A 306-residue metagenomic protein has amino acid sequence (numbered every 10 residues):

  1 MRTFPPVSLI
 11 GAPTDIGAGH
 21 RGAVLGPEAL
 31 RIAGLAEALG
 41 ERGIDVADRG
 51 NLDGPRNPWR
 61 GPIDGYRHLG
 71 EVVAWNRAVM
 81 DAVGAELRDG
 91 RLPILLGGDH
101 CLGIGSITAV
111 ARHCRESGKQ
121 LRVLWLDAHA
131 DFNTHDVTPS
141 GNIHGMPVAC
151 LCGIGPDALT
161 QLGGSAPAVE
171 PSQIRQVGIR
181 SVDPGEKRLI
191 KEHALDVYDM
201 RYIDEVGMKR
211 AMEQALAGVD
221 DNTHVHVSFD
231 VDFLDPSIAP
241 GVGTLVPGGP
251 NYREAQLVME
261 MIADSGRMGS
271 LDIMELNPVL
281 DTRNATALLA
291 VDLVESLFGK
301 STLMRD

Functional and structural regions predicted by a protein language model:
M1-T3, C114-G118, S140-G141, G163-V169 (+2 more regions): Solvent-exposed alpha-helices and their adjacent loops that cap or buttress functional pockets in soluble metabolic
R2-T14, H20-I94, S106, H113-E116 (+2 more regions): Catalytic cores of soluble, metal-dependent hydrolases
A12, L126-A128, G153, I179 (+1 more regions): Cofactor-binding loop segments of dinucleotide-utilizing enzymes, especially the Rossmann-like FAD- and NAD(P)+-binding
R88, L92-L162, S265: Active-site histidine-anchored catalytic micro-motif
L102, A130, S181, V231-F233 (+1 more regions): Short, glycine/acidic-enriched loop or turn micro-motifs at the edges of active sites
A168-P184: An alpha-beta-alpha
V182-E192: Short, glycine/polar-rich helix-capping loops at beta-to-alpha or helix-loop-helix junctions that flank or form
